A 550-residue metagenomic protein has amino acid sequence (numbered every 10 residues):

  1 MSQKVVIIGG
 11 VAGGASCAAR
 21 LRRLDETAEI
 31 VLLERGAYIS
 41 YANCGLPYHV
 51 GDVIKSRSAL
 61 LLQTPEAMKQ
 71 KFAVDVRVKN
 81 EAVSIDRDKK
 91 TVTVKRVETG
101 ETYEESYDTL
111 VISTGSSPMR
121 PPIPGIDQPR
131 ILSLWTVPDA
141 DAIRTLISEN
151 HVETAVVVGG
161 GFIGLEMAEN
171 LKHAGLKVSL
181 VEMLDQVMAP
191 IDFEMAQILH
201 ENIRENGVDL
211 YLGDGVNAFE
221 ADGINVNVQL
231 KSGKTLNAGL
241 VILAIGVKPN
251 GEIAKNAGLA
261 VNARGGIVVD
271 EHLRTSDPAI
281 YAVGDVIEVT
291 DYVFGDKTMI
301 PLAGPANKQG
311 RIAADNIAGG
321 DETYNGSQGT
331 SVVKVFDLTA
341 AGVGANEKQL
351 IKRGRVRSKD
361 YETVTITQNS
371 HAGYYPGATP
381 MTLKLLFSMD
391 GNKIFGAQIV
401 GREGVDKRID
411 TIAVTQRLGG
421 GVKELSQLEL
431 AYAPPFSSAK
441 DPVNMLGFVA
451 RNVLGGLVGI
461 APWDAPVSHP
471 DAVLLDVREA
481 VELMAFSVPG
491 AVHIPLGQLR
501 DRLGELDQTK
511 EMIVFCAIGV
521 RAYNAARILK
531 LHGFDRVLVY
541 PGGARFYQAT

Functional and structural regions predicted by a protein language model:
S2-K4, V286-E403, P434-S438, P442-V467: Mid-to-C-terminal Rossmann-like scaffold of FAD/NAD(P)H-dependent oxidoreductases
S2-K79, M119, A168-I191, T330 (+2 more regions): Beta1-alpha1 glycine-rich phosphate/pyrophosphate-binding loop at the start of Rossmann-like nucleotide-binding domains
G14, G164-L165, A522: N-terminal Rossmann-fold NAD(P) dinucleotide-binding loop
T27-E29, K71-A73, R77-E98, E105 (+1 more regions): A Rossmann-like FAD-binding core segment of flavoenzymes
L61, T154-A155, F162-F219, I300-A306 (+1 more regions): Rossmann-like dinucleotide-binding cores of NAD(P)H-dependent redox enzymes
T109-A174, D209-L210, A263, V269-E271 (+3 more regions): Glycine-rich dinucleotide-binding loop and its adjacent helix/turn
D127-H151, G223-Q229, K234-D315, T411 (+1 more regions): FAD-site-proximal beta/loop scaffold in flavoenzymes
K423-P434, S438-V473, A480-I513, A517-T550: Rhodanese-like catalytic fold shared by cysteine-dependent sulfurtransferases and DSP/PTP-type phosphatases
